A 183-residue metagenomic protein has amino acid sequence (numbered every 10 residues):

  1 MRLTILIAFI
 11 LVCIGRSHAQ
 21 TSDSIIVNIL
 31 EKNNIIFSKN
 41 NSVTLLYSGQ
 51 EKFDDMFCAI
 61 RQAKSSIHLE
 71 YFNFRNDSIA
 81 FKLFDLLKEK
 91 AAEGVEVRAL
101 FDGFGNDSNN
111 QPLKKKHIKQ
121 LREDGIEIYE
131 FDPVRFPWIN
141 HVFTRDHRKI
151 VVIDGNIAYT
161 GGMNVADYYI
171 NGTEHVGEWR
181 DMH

Functional and structural regions predicted by a protein language model:
M1-S22: Bacterial Sec-dependent N-terminal signal peptides
I10-V12, K64, F143: A general, composition-driven signal for non-globular sequence regions
C13, H68, R98-L100: Short, well-structured secondary-structure segments
S24-V27, E31-R61, R75-H183: HKD-type phospholipase D/PLD-like phosphodiesterase module
F37, S66-E70: Acidic/histidine-rich, surface-exposed loop or edge segments in extracytoplasmic proteins
